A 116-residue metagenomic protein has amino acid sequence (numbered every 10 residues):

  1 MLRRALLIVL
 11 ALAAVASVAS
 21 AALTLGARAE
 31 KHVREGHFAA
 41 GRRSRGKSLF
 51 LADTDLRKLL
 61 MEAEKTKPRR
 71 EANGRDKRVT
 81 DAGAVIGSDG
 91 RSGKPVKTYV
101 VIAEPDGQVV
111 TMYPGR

Functional and structural regions predicted by a protein language model:
M1-L10: N-terminal export leaders
L10-A11, G41: Enrichment for repetitive, rod-forming helical segments
A11-A19: Hydrophobic h-region of N-terminal signal peptides that target proteins for export in Gram-negative bacteria
A22-T24, E30-R116: Functional cores of ribonucleases/endoribonucleases
